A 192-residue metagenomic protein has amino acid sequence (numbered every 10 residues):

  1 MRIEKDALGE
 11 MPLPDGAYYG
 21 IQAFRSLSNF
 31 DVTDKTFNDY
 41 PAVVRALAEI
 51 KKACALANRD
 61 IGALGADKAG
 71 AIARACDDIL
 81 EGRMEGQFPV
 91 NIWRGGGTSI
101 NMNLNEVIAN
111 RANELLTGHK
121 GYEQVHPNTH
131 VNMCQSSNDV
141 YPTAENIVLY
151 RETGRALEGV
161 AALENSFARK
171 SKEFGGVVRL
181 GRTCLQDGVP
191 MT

Functional and structural regions predicted by a protein language model:
M1-T192: Conserved, well-structured ligand/cofactor-binding cores
